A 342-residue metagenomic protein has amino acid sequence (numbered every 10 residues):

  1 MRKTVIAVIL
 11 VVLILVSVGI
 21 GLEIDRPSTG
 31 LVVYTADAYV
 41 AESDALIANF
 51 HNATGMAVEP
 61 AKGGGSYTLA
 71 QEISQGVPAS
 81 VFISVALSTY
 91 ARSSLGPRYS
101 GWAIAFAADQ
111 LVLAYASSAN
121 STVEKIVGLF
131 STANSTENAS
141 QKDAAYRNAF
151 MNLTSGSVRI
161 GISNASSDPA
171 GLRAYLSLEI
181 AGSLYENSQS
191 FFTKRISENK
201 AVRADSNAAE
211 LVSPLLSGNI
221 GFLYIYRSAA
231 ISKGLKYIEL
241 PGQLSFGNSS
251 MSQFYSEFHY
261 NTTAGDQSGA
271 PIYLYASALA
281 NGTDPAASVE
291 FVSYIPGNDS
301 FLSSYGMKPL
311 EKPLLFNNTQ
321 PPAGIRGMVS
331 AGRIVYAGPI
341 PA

Functional and structural regions predicted by a protein language model:
M1-I14: N-terminal Sec-pathway targeting helices
L13, A79-I83, G221-F222: Short, Asp-centered acidic motifs that coordinate Mg2+ and/or phosphate in catalytic or ligand-binding sites
V16-G19, E23-Y67, S74, S117-A119 (+2 more regions): Exported/periplasmic ABC-transporter solute-binding proteins
Y34, F82-S84, A105, A114: Short, conserved beta-strand segments within well-ordered enzyme catalytic domains that often line or immediately flank
G65-Y99, I231-S232: Pocket-flanking alpha-helical
V81, G101-A105, Y237-P241: Short hydrophobic/aromatic-enriched beta-strand-loop microsegments
T89, A108, S117-N120: Structural alpha/beta surface segment adjacent to cysteine/selenocysteine redox centers across thiol/disulfide enzymes
A105, Q110-A114, Y275-S277: Residues embedded in well-ordered beta-strands
